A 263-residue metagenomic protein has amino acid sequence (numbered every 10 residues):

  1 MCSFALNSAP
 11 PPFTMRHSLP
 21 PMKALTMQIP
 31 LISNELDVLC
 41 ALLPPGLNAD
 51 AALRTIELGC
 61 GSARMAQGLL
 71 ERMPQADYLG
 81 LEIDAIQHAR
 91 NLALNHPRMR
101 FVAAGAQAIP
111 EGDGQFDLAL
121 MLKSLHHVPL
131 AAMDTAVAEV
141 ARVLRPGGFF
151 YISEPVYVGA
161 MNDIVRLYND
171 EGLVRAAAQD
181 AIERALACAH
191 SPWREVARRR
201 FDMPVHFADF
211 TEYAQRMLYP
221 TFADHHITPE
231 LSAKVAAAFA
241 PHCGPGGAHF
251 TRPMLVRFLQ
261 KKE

Functional and structural regions predicted by a protein language model:
I29-L53, G68: Conserved alpha-helix/loop element of class I SAM-dependent methyltransferases that forms part of the SAM/SAH-binding
I56, G61-A108: Class I SAM-dependent methyltransferase SAM/SAH-binding core
Q107-A119: A short acidic, Gly/Pro-enriched loop at the edge of an enzyme's catalytic core that lines a small-molecule cofactor
D117-A132: A short SAM/SAH-binding and catalytic strip from SAM-dependent methyltransferases
D134-P146: A short glycine-rich, Lys/Arg-flanked "PGG" loop and its adjoining helix->strand segment in the class I
Y151-A177: Conserved class I S-adenosyl-L-methionine
A176-P192, D224: Short alpha-helix
H190-E263: Conserved Class I S-adenosyl-L-methionine
